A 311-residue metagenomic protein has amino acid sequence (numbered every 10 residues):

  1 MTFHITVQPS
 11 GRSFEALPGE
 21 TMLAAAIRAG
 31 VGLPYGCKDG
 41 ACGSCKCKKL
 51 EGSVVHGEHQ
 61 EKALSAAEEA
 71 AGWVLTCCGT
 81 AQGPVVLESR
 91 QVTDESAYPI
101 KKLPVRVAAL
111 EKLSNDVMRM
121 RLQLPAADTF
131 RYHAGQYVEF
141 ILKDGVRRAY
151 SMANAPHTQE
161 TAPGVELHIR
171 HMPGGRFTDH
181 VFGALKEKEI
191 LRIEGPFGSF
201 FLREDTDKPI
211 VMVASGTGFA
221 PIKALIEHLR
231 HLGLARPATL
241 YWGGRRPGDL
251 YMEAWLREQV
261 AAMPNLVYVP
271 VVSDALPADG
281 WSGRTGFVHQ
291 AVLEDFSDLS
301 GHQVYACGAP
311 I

Functional and structural regions predicted by a protein language model:
M1-G79, V85, P237-I311: Reductase modules of NAD(P)H-dependent flavoproteins
L50-S53, R90-V92, K143, M172 (+1 more regions): Short, surface-exposed secondary-structure boundary micro-motifs
V74-A97, E189-I193: Short, structured interface segments
P99-I190, K208, G244-R246, V271-A275: Ferredoxin-reductase
G135, G218, A309: Short, conserved phosphate/pyrophosphate- and ester-handling motifs at nucleotide-, phospho-/glycolipid
G195-D207: A short, basic/flexible loop-to-alpha-helix module at the beginning of a structural domain
K223-H231: Histidine-anchored nucleotide/phosphate-binding helix
